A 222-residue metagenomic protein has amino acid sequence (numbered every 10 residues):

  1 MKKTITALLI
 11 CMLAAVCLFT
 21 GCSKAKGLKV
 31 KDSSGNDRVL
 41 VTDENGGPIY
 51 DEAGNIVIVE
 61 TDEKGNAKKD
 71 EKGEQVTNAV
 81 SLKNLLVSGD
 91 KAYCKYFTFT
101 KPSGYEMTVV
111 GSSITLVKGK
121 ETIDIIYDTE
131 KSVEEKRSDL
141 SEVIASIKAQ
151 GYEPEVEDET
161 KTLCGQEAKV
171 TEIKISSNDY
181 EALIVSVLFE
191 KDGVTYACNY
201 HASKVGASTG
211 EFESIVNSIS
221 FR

Functional and structural regions predicted by a protein language model:
M1-T20: Sec-dependent bacterial lipoprotein signal peptides
L18-K31: Bacterial lipoprotein signal-peptidase II cleavage site
G27, L86-K91, L163-E172: Short, hydrophobic/aromatic-rich segments at coil-to-beta transitions
D32-K95: N-terminal low-complexity, Pro/Thr/Ser-rich intrinsically disordered segments that act as propeptides or flexible
S33, K91-S141: Secretory pathway targeting signatures of secreted, lumenal, and periplasmic proteins
S34, A53, S103-G104, K118-T122 (+2 more regions): Short, solvent-exposed coil/turn segments at beta-strand boundaries
Y105, Y196-R222: Surface-exposed amphipathic alpha-helical segments
A145-K191: Signature of long, low-cysteine stretches enriched in small and polar/charged residues
